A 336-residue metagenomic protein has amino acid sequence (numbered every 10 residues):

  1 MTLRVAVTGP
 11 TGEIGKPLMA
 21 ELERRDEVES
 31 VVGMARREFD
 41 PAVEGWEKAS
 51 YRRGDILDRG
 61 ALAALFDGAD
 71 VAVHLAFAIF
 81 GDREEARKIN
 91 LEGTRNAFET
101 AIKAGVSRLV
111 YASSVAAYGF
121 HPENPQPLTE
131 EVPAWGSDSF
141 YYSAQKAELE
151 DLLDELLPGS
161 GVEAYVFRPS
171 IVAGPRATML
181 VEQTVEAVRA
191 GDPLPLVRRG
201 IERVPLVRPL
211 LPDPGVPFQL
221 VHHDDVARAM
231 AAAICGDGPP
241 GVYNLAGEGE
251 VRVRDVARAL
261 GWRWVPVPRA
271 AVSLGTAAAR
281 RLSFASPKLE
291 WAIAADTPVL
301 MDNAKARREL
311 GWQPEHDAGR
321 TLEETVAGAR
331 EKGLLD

Functional and structural regions predicted by a protein language model:
L3-R24: N-terminal Rossmann NAD(P)H-binding glycine-rich loop of SDR-like oxidoreductase domains
V32-E38, I56: N-terminal Rossmann-fold cofactor-binding loop
A49, R53-E92, N96, T100 (+1 more regions): NAD(P)H-binding glycine-rich loop region in Rossmannoid oxidoreductase-like domains and their noncatalytic homologs
E92, N96-Y142: Conserved Rossmann-fold NAD(P)-dependent oxidoreductase catalytic core, especially the SDR/UDP-sugar
D138-R168: Active-site Tyr-X1-5-Lys
E163-P217: NAD(P)-dependent short-chain dehydrogenase/reductase
P217, A227-P287, N303, G319 (+2 more regions): Mid/C-terminal beta-alpha module of Rossmann-like enzyme folds, strongest in SDR-family dehydrogenases/epimerases
H223, V253-D255, R281-Q313: Conserved C-terminal active-site "lid" loop/helix of NAD(P)H-dependent oxidoreductases that clamps the redox cofactor
